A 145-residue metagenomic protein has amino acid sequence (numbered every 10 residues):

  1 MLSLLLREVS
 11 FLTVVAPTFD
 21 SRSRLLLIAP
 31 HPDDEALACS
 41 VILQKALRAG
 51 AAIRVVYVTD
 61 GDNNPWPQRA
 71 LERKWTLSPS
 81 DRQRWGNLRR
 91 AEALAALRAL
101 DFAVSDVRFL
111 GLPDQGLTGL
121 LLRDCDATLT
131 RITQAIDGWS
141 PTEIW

Functional and structural regions predicted by a protein language model:
M1-W145: Active-site beta-strand->loop->alpha-helix modules in alpha/beta enzyme cores, enriched in Gly/His/Asp(Glu)
